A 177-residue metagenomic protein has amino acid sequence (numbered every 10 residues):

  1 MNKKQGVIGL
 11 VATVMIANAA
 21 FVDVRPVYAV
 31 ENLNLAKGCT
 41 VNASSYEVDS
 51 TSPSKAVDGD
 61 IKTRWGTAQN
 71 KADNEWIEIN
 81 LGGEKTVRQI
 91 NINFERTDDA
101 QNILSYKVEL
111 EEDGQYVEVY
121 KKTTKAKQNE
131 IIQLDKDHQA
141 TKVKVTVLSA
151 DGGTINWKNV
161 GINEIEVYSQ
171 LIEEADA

Functional and structural regions predicted by a protein language model:
N2-R25: Sec-dependent N-terminal signal peptides of Gram-positive bacterial secreted proteins and lipoproteins
V11, T51-P53, K107: Generic alpha-helical structural signal
V11-A12, N18-A20, T123, E166 (+1 more regions): N-terminal regions of proteins, emphasizing targeting and processing segments when present
N18, I79, T154: Generic anion/oxyanion-binding catalytic loop in active/binding sites
P26-G82, E95-Q101, E166-A177: Disordered, acidic Ser/Thr/Pro-rich linker "stalks" and the adjacent N-terminal cap of the next globular domain
S44-E47, N70-W76, K85, R96-I172: Trp- and acidic/polar-enriched beta-sheet ligand-binding modules for extracellular glycan and matrix recognition
Q89-F94: Beta-strand-rich structural segments
